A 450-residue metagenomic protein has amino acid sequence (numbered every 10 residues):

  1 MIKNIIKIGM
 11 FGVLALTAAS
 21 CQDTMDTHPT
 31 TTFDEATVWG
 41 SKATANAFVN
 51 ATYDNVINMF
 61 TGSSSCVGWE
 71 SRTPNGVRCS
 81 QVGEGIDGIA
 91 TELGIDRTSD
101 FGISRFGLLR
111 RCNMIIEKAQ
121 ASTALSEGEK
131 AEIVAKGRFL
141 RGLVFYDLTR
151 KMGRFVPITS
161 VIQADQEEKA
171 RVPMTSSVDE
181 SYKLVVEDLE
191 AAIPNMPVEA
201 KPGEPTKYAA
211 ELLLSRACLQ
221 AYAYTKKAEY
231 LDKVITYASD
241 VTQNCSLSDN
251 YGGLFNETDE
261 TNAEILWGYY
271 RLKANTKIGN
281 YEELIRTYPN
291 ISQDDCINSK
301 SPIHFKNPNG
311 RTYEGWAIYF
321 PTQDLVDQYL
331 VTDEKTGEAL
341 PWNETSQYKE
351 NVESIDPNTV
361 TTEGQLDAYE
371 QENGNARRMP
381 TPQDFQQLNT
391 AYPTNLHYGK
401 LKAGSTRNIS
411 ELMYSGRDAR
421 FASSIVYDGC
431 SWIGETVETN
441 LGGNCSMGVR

Functional and structural regions predicted by a protein language model:
M1-T30: Bacterial Sec-dependent N-terminal signal peptides
C21-V67, L254-F255, T359, L396-Y398 (+1 more regions): Membrane-proximal, proline-rich intrinsically disordered regions
S41-F60, C79-M152, V172-P202, N389 (+4 more regions): Conserved, well-structured interaction surfaces
T149-K151, V156, A200, Q220-K226: Short coil/turn linking the two alpha-helices of tandem helical-hairpin repeats
Q220-A223, I235-L396: Polar, glycine-rich mid-to-C-terminal structural blocks that act as macromolecule-binding/assembly scaffolds
Y398-R450: C-terminal substrate/ligand-recognition segments
